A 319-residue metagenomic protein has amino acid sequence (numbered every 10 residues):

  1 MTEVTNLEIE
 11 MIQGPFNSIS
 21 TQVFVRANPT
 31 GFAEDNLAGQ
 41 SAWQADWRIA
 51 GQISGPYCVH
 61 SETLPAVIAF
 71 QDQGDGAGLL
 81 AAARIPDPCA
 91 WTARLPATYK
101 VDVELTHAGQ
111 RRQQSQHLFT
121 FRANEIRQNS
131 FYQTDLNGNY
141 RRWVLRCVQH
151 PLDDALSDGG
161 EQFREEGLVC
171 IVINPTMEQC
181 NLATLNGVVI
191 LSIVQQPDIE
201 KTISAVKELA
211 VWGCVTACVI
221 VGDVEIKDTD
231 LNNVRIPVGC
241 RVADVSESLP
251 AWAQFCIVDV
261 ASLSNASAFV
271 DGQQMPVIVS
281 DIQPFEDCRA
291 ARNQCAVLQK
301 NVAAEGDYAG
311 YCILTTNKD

Functional and structural regions predicted by a protein language model:
M1-D319: Secreted/periplasmic carbohydrate-active enzymes, especially glycoside hydrolases
